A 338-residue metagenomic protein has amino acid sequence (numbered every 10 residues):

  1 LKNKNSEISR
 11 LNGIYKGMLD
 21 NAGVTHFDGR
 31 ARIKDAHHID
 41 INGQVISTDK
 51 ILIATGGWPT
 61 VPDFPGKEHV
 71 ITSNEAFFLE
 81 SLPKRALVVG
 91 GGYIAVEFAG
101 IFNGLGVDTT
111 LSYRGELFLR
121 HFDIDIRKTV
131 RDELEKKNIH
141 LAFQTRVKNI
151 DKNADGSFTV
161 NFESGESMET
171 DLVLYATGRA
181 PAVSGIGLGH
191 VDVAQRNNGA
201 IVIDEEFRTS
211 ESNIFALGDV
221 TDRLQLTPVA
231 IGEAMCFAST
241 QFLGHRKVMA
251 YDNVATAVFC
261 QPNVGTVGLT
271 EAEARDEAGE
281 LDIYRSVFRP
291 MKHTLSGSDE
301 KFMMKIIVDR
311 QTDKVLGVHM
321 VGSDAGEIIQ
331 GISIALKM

Functional and structural regions predicted by a protein language model:
L1-A22: An accessory alpha-helical subdomain
N5, F242, F259-T270, R275-M338: Flexible, glycine-rich terminal cap/loop adjacent to redox cofactors in electron-transfer oxidoreductases
S6-N12, F77-F78, P83-L87, Y93-S164 (+2 more regions): Rossmann-like dinucleotide-binding cores of NAD(P)H-dependent redox enzymes
G23, W58-T60, A194-R196, G244-N253 (+1 more regions): A short alpha-helix-loop-beta-strand transition element characteristic of N-terminal alpha/beta dinucleotide-binding
T25-D28, R32-D40, I46, L105-E205 (+1 more regions): A Rossmann-like FAD-binding core segment of flavoenzymes
I53-R114, H140-L141, G189-V191, Q195-S210: Glycine-rich dinucleotide-binding loop and its adjacent helix/turn
V61-P62, V96-E97, L119, T170 (+5 more regions): Glycine/Thr-rich phosphate-binding loops of Rossmann-like dinucleotide-binding domains
E68-P83, S167-L243: FAD-site-proximal beta/loop scaffold in flavoenzymes
